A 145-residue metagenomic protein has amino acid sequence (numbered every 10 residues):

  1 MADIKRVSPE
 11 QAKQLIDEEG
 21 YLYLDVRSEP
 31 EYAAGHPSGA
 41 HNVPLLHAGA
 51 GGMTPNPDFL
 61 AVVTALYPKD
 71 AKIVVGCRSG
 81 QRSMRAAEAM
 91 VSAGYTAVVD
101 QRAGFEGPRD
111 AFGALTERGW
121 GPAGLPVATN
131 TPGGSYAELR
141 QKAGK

Functional and structural regions predicted by a protein language model:
M1-Y21, E29-K72, S83-K145: Rhodanese-like catalytic fold shared by cysteine-dependent sulfurtransferases and DSP/PTP-type phosphatases
D25, G80: Conserved G/P- and acidic residue-centered "switch" motifs that form tight phosphate/ATP-binding loops in soluble
V75-G76: Short, surface-exposed ligand- or partner-binding patches at beta-edge/loop junctions that are enriched in aromatics
